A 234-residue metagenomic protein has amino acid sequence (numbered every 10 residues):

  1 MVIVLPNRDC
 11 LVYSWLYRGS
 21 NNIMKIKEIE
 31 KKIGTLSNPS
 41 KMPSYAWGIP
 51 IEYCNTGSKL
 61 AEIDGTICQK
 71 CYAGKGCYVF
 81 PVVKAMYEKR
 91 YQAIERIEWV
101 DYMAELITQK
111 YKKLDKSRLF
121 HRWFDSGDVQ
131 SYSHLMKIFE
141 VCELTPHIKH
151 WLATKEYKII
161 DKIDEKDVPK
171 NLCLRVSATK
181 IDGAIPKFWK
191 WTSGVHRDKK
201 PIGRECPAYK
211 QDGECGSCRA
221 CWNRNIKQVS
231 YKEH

Functional and structural regions predicted by a protein language model:
G19-H234: Class I S-adenosyl-L-methionine
